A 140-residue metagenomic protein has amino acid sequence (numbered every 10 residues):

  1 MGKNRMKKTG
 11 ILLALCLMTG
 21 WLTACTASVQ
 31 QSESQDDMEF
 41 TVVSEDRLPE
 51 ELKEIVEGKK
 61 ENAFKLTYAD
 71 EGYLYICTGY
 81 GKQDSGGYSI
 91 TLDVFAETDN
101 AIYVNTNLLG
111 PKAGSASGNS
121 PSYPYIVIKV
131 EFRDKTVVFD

Functional and structural regions predicted by a protein language model:
M1-T23: Sec-dependent bacterial lipoprotein signal peptides
T9-G10, W21, C25-D140: Exposed, flexible binding/inhibitory loops of compact, secreted disulfide-stabilized domains
